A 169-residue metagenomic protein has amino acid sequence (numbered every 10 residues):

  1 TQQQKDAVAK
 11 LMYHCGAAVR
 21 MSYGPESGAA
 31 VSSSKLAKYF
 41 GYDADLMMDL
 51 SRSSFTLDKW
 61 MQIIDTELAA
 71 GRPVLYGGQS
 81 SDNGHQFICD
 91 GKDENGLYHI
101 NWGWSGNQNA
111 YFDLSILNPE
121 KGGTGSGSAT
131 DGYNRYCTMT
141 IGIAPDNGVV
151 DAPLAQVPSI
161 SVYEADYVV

Functional and structural regions predicted by a protein language model:
T1-R52: Cysteine-nucleophile protease catalytic domains, especially the papain-like/related folds used in DUB/UBL proteases
Q2, T56-W60, D113: General structural signal for secondary-structure boundaries
A7-P25, I63-A70, T124, S128-G142: Short, Φ-rich (hydrophobic/aromatic) sequence segments
Y13, A17-G28, Q79-G84, E94-N95 (+1 more regions): Solvent-exposed loop/turn segments at secondary-structure junctions within structured extracellular/periplasmic domains
G16-A18, S22, P73-V74, A152-V157: Small-side-chain structural scaffolding
A18, G28, I116-L117, V168: Short linear sequence elements within intrinsically disordered, low-complexity coil regions
S34, Y39-N101: Active-site-adjacent substructure of cysteine-protease-like catalytic cores
A69, D82-N83, D93-Y167: Cys-His-centered catalytic/binding microenvironment captured across papain-like cysteine peptidases and homologous
